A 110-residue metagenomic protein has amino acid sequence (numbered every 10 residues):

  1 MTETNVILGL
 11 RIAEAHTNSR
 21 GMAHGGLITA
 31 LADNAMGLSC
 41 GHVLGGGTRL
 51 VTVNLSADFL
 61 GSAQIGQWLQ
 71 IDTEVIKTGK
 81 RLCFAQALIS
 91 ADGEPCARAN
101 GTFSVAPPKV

Functional and structural regions predicted by a protein language model:
M1-A23: Catalytic strand-loop segment that frames the active site of acyl-thioester-processing enzymes
L10-I12, F59, V105: Hydrophobic residues in beta-strands and at strand termini
R20-G37: Compact, glycine-rich, soluble single-domain proteins
A23, S39-L69: Hydrophobic beta-strand-centered segment that forms part of the acyl-chain substrate-binding groove
T29, T52, T102: Ser/Thr-centric signal marking residues that sit in or immediately flank functional binding/regulatory motifs
A63-Q70, E74-V110: HotDog/MaoC-like acyl-thioester-processing domains
